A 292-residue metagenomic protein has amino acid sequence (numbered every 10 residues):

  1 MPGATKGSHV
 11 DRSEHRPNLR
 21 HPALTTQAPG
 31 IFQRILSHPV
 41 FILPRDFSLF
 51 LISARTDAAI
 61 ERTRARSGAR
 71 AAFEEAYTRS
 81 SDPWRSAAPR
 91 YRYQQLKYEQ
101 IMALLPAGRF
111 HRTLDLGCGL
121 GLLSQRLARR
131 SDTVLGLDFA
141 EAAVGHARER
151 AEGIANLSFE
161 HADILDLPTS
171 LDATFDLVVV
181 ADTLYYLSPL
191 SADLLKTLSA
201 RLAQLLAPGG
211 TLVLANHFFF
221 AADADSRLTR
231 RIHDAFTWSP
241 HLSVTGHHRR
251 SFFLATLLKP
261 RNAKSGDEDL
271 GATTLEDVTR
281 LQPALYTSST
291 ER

Functional and structural regions predicted by a protein language model:
A28-A107: Conserved class I S-adenosyl-L-methionine
L120-S131: Conserved SAM-binding loop of SAM-dependent methyltransferases across substrates and taxa, primarily the Class I
A140-A142: Conserved SAM/SAH-binding beta-strand->alpha-helix loop
A147-R148: Conserved SAM-binding loop
G153-L165: Conserved SAM-binding strand-loop segment of SAM-dependent methyltransferases
T169-V178: A short acidic, Gly/Pro-enriched loop at the edge of an enzyme's catalytic core that lines a small-molecule cofactor
L187-R201: A short, conserved alpha-helix within the catalytic core of class I
G209-N216: Conserved beta-strand signature within the Rossmann-like core of class I S-adenosyl-L-methionine
